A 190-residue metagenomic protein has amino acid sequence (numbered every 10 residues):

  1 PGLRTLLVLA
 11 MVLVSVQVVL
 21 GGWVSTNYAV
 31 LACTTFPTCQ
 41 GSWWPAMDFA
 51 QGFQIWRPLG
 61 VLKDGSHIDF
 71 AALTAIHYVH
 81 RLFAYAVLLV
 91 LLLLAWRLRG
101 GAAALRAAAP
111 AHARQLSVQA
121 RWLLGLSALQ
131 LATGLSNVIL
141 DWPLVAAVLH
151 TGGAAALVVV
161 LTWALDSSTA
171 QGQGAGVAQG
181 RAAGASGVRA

Functional and structural regions predicted by a protein language model:
P1-A190: Polytopic transmembrane helical bundles with strong interfacial aromatic enrichment
